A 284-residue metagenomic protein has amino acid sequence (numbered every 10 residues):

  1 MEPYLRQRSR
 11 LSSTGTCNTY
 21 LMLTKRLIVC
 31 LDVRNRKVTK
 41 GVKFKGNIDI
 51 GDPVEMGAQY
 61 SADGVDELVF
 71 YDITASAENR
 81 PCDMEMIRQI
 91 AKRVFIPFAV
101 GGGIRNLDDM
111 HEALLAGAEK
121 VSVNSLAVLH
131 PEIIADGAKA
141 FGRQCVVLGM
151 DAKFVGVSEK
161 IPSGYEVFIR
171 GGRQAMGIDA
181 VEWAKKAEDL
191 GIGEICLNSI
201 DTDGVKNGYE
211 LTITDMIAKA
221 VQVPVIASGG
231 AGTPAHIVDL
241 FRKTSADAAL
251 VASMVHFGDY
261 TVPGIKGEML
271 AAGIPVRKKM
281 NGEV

Functional and structural regions predicted by a protein language model:
R26-C30, E67, F95-A99, K120-S122 (+5 more regions): Structural preference for beta-strand elements that scaffold enzyme active sites
D32, Y60, L68, A113 (+5 more regions): Conserved, mostly hydrophobic/aromatic
V33-N35, T39-K40, E119-C196, D201-T202: Conserved anion-binding
E67-E85, S125, C196-N207: Glycine-rich, proline-tolerant flexible connector loops at the mouths of alpha/beta enzymes
N79-A99, D136-D151, K206-A227, A231-G232 (+1 more regions): Alpha-helix-loop-beta-strand connector modules within alpha/beta enzyme cores
D83-F141: Glycine/small-residue-rich loop that forms an oxyanion/phosphate-binding "nest" at active or ligand-binding sites
F98-A99, I104-G117, T212-A249: Catalytic cores of alpha/beta
E112-I133, S199-G204, G230-T233, K243-P263: Glycine-rich phosphate-binding active-site loops on the catalytic face of alpha/beta enzymes
